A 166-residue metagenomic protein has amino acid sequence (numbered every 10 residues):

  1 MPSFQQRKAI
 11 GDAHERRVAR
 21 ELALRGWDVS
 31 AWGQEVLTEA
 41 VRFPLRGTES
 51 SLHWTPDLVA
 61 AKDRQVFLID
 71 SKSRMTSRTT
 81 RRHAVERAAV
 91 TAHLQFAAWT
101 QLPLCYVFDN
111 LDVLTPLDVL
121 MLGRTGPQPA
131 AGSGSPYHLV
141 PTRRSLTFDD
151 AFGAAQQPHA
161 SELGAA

Functional and structural regions predicted by a protein language model:
M1-D28, Q34: Nuclease catalytic cores
M1-S3, R7, A31-R64: Active-site metal-binding core of divalent-cation-utilizing nuclease and nuclease-like domains
L22, P56-S77: Conserved catalytic cores of phosphodiester-cleaving nucleases, focusing on short active-site segments
S30-W32, L68-D70, L104-F108: A structural signal for short, well-ordered beta-strand segments and their strand-loop junctions that often border
E39-V41, R78, L114: Generic structural signal for helix capping and beta-alpha/helix-loop junctions
R74-A97: Mg2+/Mn2+-dependent nuclease catalytic core
L94-R124: Nucleic-acid nuclease catalytic cores
P116-A166: Intrinsically disordered, low-complexity terminal regions enriched in charged/polar residues
